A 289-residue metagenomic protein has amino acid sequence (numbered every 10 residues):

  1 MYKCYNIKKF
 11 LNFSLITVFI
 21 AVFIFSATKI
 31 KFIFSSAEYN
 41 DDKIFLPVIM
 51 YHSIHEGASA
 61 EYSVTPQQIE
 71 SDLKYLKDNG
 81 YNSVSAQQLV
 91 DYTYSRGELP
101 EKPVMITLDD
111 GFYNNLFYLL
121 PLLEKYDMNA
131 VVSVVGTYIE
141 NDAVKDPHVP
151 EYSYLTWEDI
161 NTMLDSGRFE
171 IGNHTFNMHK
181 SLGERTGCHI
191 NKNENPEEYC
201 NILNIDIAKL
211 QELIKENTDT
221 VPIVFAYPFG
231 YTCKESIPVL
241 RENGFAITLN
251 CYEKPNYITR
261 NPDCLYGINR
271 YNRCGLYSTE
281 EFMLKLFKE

Functional and structural regions predicted by a protein language model:
M1-F19: N-terminal Sec-pathway targeting helices
F13-S14, F23-V104, Y266, R270-C274 (+1 more regions): N-terminal pre-catalytic segment of deacetylase/amide-hydrolase enzymes
I49-S59, K102-V104, E124-T232, G267-I268: Metal-dependent polysaccharide deacetylase catalytic core of the NodB/CE4 family, i.e., the active-site-bearing domain
S63-K77, G111-Y113, P150-E158: Aromatic- and glycine-enriched glycan-recognition loops and surfaces that form the carbohydrate-binding subsites
I69-L73, V90, L120, W157-N161 (+2 more regions): Generic structural signal for well-ordered alpha-helices, preferentially at hydrophobic/aromatic core positions
Q88, T107-F112: Substrate-binding cleft of extracellular glycoside hydrolase catalytic domains
L89-Y92, N115-L119, P147-G167, E253-I258: Alpha-helical scaffolding within the catalytic cores of extracellular/periplasmic polymer-degrading hydrolases
N195, N204, E216-I223, Y231-Y277: His/Asp/Glu-enriched short active-site or ligand-binding loop at hydrolase and phosphoryl-transfer sites
